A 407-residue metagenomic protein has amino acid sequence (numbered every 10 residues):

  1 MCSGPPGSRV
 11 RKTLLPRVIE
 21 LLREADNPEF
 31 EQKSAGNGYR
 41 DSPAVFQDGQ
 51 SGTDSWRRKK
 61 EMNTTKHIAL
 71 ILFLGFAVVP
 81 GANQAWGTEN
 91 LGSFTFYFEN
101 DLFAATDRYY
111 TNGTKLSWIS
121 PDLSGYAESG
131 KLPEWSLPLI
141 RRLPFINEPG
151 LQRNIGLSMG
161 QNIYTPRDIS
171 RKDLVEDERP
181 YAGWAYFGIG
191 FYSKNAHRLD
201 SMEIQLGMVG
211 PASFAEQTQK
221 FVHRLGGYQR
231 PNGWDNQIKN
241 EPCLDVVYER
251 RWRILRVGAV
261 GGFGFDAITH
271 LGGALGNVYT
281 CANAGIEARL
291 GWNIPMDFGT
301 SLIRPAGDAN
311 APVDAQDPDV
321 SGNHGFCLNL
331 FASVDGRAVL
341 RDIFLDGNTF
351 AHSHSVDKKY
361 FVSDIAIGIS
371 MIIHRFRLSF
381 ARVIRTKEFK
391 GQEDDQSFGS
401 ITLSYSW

Functional and structural regions predicted by a protein language model:
A69-P80: Bacterial N-terminal signal peptides
A85-L91, D122-R153, K194-S201, I254-A267 (+2 more regions): Short loop/turn motifs that connect adjacent beta-strands in outer-membrane beta-barrel proteins
W86-Y126, N154-G160, Y164-I169, V339-L345: Short glycine/proline- and aromatic-enriched beta-strand/turn motifs that initiate or cap beta-hairpins
S93, R167-I169, E287, N293-W407: Outer membrane beta-barrel transmembrane domains
F94-N100, I155-I163, I204-G210, R250 (+5 more regions): Transmembrane beta-barrel strands of outer-membrane/channel proteins
R108-T114, Y181-A185, D200, N240-V246 (+6 more regions): Residues that define the transmembrane beta-barrel architecture of outer-membrane proteins
P138-A215: Long, hydrophobic/aromatic-enriched structural stretches that serve as scaffold segments
K172-D177, P231-N236, G272, A351-S355 (+1 more regions): Extracellular loop and loop/strand-boundary signature of outer-membrane beta-barrel proteins
